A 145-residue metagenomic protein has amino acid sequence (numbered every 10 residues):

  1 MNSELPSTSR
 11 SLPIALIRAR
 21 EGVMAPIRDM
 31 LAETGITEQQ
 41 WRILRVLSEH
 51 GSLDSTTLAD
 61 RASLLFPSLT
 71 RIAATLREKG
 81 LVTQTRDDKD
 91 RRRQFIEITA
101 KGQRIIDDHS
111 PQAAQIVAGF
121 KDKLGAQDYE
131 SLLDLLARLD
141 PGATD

Functional and structural regions predicted by a protein language model:
M1-L5, A126-D145: C-terminal regulatory/oligomerization modules of transcriptional regulators
M1-T34: N-terminal leader segment of winged-helix/HTH proteins
M24, A74-A137: Charged, amphipathic alpha-helical coiled-coil/dimerization segments
I43-L44: Short alpha-helical "packing" element that flanks the helix-turn-helix/winged-helix DNA-binding module
H50-D54: Short capping segments at the starts of secondary-structure elements
S55-T56, P67, A74, Q94: Residues within helix-turn-helix
A59: The alpha-helix within a helix-turn-helix
